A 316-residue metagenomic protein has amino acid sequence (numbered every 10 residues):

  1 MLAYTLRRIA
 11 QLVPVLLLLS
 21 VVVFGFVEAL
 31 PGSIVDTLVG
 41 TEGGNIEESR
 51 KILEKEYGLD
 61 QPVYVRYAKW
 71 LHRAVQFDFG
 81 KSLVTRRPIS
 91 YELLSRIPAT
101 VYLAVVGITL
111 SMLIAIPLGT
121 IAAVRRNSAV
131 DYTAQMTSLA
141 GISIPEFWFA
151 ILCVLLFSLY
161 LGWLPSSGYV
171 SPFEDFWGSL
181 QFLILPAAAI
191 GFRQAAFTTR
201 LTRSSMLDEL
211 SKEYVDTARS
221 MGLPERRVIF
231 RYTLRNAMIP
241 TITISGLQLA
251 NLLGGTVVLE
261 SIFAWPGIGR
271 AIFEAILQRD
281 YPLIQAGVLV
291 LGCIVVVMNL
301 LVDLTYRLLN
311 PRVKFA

Functional and structural regions predicted by a protein language model:
L2-Y4, L94-V130, E146, L159 (+2 more regions): Alpha-helical transmembrane segments of integral membrane proteins, especially multi-pass inner/plasma-membrane
L6-L16: N-terminal signal-anchor/signal peptide hydrophobic helix marking the start of the first transmembrane segment
R7, V39-G40, V84, Q135 (+3 more regions): Phosphate-coordinating loops and pocket residues in cytosolic domains that bind phosphorylated ligands
I9, S49, L53, V63-F79 (+9 more regions): Hydrophobic alpha-helical segments of integral membrane proteins, encompassing both true transmembrane helices
Q11, L19, E42-G43, L110-S111 (+4 more regions): Transmembrane alpha-helical core residues of multi-pass small-molecule transporters, especially secondary transporters
V15-A68, L161-F182: Hydrophobic alpha-helical transmembrane segments of membrane transport/permease proteins and related membrane-embedded
V22-A29, G58, H72, M136-S167 (+1 more regions): Membrane-water interface segments at the C-terminal ends of transmembrane alpha-helices in multi-pass inner-membrane
L59-I116: An internal, D/E-rich "acidic patch" concept
